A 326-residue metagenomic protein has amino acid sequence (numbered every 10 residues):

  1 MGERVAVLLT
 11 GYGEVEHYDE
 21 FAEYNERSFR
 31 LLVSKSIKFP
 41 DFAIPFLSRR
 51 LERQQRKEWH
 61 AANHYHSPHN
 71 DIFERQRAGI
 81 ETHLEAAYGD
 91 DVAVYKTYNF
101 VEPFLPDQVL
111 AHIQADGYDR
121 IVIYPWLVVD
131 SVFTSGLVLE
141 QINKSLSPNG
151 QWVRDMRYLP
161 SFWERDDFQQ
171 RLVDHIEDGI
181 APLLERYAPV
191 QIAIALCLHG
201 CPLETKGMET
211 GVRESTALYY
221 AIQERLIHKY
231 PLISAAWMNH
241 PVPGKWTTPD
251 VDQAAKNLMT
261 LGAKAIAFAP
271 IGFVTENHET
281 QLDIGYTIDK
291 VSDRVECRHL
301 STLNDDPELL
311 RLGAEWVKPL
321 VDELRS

Functional and structural regions predicted by a protein language model:
M1-S326: Active-site-proximal alpha-helix that buttresses catalytic centers in soluble enzyme cores
